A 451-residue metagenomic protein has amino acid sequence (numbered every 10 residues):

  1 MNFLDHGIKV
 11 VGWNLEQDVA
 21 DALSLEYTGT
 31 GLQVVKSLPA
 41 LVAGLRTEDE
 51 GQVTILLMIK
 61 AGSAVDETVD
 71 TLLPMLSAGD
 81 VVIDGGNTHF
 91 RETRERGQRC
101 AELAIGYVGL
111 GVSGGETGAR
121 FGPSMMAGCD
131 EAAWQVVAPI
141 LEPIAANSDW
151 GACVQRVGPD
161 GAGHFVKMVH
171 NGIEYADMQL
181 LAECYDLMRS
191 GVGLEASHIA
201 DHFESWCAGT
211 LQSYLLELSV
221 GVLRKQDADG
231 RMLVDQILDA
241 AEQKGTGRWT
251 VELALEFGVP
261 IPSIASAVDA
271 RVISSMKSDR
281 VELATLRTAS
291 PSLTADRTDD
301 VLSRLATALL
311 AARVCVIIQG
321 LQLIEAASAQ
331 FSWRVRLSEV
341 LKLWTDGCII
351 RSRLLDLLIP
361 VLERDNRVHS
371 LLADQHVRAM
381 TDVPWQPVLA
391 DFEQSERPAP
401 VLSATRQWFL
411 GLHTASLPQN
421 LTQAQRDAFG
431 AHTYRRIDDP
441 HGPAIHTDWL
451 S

Functional and structural regions predicted by a protein language model:
M1-D49, V53-T54, L76-G79, E116-R120: NAD(P)+-binding Rossmann beta1-loop-alpha1 motif at the extreme N-terminus of oxidoreductases
V10, V34, G106-V108, I261 (+1 more regions): Hydrophobic beta-strand scaffold residues
W13, M58, L110: The conserved SAM/SAH-binding core of class I Rossmann-like methyltransferase domains, concentrating on the hydrophobic
T47, D66-D70, I83, H89-A200 (+3 more regions): Rossmann-fold dinucleotide-binding core
L56-T71: Glycine/threonine-rich flexible loop motifs
H164, R189, L194, D201 (+2 more regions): Interdomain hinge/lid region at the active-site interface of Rossmann-like NAD(P)-dependent oxidoreductases
S205-W206, S328-V361: Small-residue-rich helix-loop
A379, P387-S451: C-terminal amphipathic alpha-helical interaction region
